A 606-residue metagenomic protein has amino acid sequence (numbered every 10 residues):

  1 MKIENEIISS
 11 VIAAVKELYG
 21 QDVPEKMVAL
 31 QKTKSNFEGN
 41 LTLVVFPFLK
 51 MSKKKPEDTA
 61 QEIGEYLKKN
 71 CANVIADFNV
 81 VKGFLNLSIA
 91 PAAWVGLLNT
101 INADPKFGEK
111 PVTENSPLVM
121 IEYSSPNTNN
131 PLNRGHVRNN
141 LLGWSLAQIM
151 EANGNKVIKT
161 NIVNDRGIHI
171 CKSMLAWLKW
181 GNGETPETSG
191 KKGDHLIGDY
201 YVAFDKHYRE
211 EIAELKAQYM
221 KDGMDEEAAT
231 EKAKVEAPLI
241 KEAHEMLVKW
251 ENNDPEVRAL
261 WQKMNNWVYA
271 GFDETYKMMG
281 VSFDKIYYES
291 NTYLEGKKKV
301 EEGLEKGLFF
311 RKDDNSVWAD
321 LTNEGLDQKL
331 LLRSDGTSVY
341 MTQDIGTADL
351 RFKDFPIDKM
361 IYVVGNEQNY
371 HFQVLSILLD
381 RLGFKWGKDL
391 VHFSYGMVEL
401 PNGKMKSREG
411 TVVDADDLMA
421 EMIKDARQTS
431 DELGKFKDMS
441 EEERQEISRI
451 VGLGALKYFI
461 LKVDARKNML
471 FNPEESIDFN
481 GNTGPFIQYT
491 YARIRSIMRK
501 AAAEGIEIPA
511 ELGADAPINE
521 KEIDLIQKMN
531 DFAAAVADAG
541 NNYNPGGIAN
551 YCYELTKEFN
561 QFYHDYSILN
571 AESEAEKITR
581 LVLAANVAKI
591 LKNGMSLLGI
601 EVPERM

Functional and structural regions predicted by a protein language model:
M1-V95, T113-M606: Non-catalytic interaction-recognition regions
G96-N102: Short, charged, solvent-exposed linker or helix-capping segments at domain edges/interfaces that act as flexible hinges
N102-E114: Flexible, low-complexity linker/hinge segments
